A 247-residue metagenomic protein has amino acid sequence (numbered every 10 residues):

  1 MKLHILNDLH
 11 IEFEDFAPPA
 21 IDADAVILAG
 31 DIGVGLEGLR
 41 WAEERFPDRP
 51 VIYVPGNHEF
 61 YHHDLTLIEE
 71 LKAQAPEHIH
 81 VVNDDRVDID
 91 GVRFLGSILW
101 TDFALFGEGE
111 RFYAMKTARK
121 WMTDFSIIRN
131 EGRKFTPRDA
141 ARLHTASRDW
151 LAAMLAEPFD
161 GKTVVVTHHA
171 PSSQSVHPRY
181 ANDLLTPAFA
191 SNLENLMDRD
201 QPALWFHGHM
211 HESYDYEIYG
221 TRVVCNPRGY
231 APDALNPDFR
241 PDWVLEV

Functional and structural regions predicted by a protein language model:
M1-H4, R86-G96, E217-R222: Beta-strand-turn-beta hairpins that frame and shape the catalytic cleft of phosphate-ester-processing enzymes
M1-V54, E59-L67, R129-N130, K134-P137: N-terminal active-site segment of His-dependent metallophosphoesterases
I5-N7, V26-D31, I52-N57, H80-D84 (+4 more regions): Active-site neighborhood of phospho(di)ester-bond hydrolases with catalytic His/Asp-centered motifs
H10-F16, G33-E37, H58-L65, R86-D88 (+4 more regions): Active-site environment of divalent metal-dependent phosphoester hydrolases
I52-E59, D64-F125: A basic- and aromatic-enriched beta-loop-alpha substructure that forms the phosphate/nucleotide- and DNA/RNA-contacting
A75-I79, W150-K162, L196-A203: A structural motif corresponding to the C-terminal end of an alpha-helix and its immediate exit/capping segment
D88, H177, D183-A203, M210-V247: Binuclear metal-dependent phosphoesterase catalytic core
L95-V164, P171-Y180: Active-site-proximal loop/helix segment associated with metal-binding centers of metalloenzymes
